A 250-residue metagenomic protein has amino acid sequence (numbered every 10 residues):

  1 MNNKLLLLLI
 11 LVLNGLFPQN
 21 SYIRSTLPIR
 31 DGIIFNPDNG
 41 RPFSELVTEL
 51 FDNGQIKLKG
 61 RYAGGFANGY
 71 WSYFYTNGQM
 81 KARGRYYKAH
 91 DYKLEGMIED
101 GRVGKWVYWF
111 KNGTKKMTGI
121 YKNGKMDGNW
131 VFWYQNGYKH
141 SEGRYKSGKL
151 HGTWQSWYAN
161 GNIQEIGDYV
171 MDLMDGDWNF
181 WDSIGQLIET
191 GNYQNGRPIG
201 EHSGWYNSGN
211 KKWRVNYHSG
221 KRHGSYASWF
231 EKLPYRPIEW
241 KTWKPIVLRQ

Functional and structural regions predicted by a protein language model:
K4-N14: Sec-dependent N-terminal signal peptides
G15-Q250: Glycine/tyrosine- and acidic-biased, solvent-exposed loop/turn segments at the edges of beta-strands
